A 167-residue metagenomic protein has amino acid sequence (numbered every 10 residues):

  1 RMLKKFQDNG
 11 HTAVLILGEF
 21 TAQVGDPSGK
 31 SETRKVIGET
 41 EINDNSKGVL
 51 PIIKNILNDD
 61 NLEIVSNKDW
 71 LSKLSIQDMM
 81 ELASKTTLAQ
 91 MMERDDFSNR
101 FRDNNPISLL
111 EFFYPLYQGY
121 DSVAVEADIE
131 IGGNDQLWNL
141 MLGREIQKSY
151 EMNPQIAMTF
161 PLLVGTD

Functional and structural regions predicted by a protein language model:
R1-Q7: Di-metal (Zn2+ and/or Mg2+/Mn2+) metal-binding site signature of metallo-dependent hydrolases with the MBL/beta-CASP
L3, E39, N43-S46, L50: Generic internal hydrophobic packing segments that stabilize the cores of diverse globular domains
T12-T21, K47-L62, S66-D167: Alpha-helical recognition segments enriched in aromatics with Gly/Pro capping that present substrate-recognition
P27-N43: A charged helix-plus-loop insertion that forms the helical arch/lid used to bind and gate nucleic-acid substrates
